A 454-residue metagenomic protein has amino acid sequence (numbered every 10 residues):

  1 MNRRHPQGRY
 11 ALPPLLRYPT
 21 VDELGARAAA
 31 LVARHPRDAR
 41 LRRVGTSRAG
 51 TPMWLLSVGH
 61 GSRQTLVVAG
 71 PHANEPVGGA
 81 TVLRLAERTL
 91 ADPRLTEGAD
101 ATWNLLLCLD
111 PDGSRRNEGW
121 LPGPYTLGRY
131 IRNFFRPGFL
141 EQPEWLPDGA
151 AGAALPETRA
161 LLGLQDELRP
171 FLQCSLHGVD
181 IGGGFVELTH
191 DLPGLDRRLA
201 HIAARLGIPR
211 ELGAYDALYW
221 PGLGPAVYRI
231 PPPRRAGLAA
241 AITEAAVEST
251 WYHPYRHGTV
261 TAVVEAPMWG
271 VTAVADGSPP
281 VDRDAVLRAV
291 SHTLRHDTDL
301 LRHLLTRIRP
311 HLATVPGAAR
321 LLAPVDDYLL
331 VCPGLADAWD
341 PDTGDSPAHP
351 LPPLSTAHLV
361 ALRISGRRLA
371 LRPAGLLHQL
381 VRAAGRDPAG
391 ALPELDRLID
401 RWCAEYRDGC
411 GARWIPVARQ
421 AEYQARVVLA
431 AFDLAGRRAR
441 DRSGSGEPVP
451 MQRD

Functional and structural regions predicted by a protein language model:
M1-M53: Short glycine- and acidic-rich boundary segments immediately preceding or forming the N-terminal edge of structured
N2-R17, P193-D454: C-terminal accessory segments enriched in acidic
W54-S62: Short beta-strand-to-loop junctions in surface cap/lid or active-site-entrance loops
S62, V77, L90, L95-D196 (+5 more regions): Active-site/substrate-binding loop(s) of hydrolase catalytic cores
L66-A69: Short hydrophobic beta-strand that contains or immediately precedes a catalytic carboxylate
H72, D110, V179-D180, P267-W269: Catalytic metal-binding/acid-base residues of hydrolase active sites
H72-A80: Di-metal (Zn2+ and/or Mg2+/Mn2+) metal-binding site signature of metallo-dependent hydrolases with the MBL/beta-CASP
V82-A91: Short, well-ordered amphipathic alpha-helices
